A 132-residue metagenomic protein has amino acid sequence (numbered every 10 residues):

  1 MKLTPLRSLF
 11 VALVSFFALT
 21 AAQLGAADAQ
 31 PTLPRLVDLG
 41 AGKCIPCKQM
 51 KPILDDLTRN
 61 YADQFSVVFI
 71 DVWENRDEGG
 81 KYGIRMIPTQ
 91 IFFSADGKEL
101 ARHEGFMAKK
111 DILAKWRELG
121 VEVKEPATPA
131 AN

Functional and structural regions predicted by a protein language model:
K2-L3, S15-F16, W116, V123-N132: Non-globular targeting/processing and membrane-anchoring segments
F10-A21: Bacterial N-terminal signal peptides
Q23-P34, R76: A short beta-strand-turn-helix
R35, G40-K43, M86: Short pre-active-site segment immediately N-terminal to redox-active cysteine/selenocysteine motifs in thiol-based
L39, D63-R76: Thiol-based oxidoreductase modules, predominantly thioredoxin-like and allied folds used for disulfide exchange
K48-N60: Typically the conserved alpha-helix immediately C-terminal to a functionally engaged Cys/Sec in thioredoxin-like
Y82-I91: Structural micro-motif
S94-A127: Non-catalytic, surface beta->alpha helical segment in thiol-disulfide oxidoreductase systems
